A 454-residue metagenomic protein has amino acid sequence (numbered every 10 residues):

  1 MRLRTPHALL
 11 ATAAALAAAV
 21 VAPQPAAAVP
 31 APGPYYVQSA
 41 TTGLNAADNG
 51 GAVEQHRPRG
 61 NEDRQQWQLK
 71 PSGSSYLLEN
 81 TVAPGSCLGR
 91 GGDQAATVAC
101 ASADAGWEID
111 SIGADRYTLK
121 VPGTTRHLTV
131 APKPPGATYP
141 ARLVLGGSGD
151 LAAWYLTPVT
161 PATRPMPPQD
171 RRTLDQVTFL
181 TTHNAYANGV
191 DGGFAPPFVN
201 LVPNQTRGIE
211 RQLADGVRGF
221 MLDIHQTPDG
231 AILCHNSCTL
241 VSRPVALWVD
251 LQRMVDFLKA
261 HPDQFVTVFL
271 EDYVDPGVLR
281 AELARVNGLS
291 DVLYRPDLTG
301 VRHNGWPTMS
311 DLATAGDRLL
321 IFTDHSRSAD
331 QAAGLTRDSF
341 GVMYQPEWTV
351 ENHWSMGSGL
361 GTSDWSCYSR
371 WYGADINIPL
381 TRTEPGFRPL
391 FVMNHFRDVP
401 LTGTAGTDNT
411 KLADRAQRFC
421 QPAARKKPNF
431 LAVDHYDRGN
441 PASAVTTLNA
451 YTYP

Functional and structural regions predicted by a protein language model:
M1-A28, D223: Secretory targeting and sorting signals
T12-A13, R59, M166-Q169: Short, functionally important structural connectors and interaction interfaces within domains
V21-A22, E54, A99, A131 (+4 more regions): N-terminal non-cleavable signal-anchor helices
Q24, Y139, Q264: Residue-level signal for beta-strand positions within conserved beta-sheet cores that form or flank
A27-P32, Q169-R171: Extreme N-terminus of proteins, especially the signal/transit-peptide cleavage junction and the first residues
V29-P161: Lectin-like carbohydrate-binding module/patch detector with strong preference for beta-trefoil
T157-P454: Catalytic cores of phosphodiester-bond hydrolases, prominently lipid phosphodiesterases
